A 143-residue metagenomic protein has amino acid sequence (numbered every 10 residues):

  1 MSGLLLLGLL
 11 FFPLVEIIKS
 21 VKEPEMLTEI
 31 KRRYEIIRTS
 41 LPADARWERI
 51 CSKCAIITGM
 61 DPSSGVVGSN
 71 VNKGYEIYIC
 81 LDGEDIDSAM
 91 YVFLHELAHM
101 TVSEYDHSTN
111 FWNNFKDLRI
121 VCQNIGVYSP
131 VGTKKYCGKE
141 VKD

Functional and structural regions predicted by a protein language model:
M1-S88, E104-D143: Metalloprotease/metallohydrolase-associated module, dominated by Zn2+-dependent proteases
Y91-S103: Active-site recognition of the HExxH zinc-binding catalytic motif
